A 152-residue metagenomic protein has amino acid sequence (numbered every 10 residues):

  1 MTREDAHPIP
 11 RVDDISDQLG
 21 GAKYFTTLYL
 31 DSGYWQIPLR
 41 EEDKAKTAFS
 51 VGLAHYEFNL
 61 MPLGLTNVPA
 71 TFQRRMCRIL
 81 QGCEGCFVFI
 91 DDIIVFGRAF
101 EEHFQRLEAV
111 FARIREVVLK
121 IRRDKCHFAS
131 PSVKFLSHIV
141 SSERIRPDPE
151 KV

Functional and structural regions predicted by a protein language model:
M1-V152: Retroelement reverse transcriptase polymerase core
